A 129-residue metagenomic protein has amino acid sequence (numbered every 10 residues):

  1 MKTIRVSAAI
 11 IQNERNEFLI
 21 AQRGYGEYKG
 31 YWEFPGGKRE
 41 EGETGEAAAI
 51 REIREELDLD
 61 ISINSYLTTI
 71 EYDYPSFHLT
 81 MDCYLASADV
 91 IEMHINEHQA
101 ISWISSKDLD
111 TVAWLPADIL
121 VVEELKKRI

Functional and structural regions predicted by a protein language model:
M1-F18: Conserved N-terminal beta-strand and adjoining loop/helix that marks the start of the Nudix/MutT-like hydrolase domain
M1-K2, K126-I129: Generic C-terminal helix-cap and adjacent flexible tail
Q12, G45, A49-R54, Y66 (+1 more regions): Hydrophobic packing within well-folded, soluble alpha/beta domains
N13, I70-E92, S102: Active-site-adjacent beta-strand/loop module that shapes the phosphate/pyrophosphate-binding cleft
N13-N16, G24, S87-E92, S106-D108 (+1 more regions): Short loop segments at secondary-structure junctions
E17-E55: Conserved Nudix-box catalytic region and its N-terminal flanking loop in Nudix hydrolases and closely related
L59-T69: A short coil-to-beta-strand element that immediately follows conserved catalytic motifs
L85, H94-L125: NUDIX/MutT-family hydrolases
